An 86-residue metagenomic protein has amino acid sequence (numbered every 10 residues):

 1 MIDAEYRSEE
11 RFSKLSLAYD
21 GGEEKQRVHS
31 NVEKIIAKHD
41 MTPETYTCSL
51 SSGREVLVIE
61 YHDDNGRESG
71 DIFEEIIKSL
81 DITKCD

Functional and structural regions predicted by a protein language model:
M1-I2, K84: Generic detector of solvent-exposed, compositionally biased contiguous segments
I2-P43: N-terminal acidic leader/helix
R7, E24, G66-E68, E75 (+1 more regions): A generic signature of intrinsically disordered, low-complexity regions enriched in glycine/proline and charged/polar
R7, S16-D20, S51, E60-H62 (+1 more regions): A structural detector for beta-sheet-dominated domains
H29-I36, S69-I82: Short amphipathic alpha-helices in soluble, non-transmembrane regions that often serve as interface/regulatory elements
E33-G70: Acidic, low-complexity, intrinsically disordered interaction modules
M41-C48, K78-D86: Conserved short beta-strand edge segments in small beta-sheet-based binding/regulatory domains
